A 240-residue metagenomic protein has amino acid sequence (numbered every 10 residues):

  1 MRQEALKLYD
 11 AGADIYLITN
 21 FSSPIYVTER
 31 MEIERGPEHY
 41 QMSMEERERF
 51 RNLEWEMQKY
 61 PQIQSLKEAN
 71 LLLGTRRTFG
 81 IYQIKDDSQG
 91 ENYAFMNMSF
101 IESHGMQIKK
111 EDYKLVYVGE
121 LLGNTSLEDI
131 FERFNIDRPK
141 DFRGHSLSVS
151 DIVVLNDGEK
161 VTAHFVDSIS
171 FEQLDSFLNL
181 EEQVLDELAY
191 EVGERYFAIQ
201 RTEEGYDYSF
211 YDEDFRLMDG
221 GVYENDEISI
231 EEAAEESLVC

Functional and structural regions predicted by a protein language model:
M1-R76: Intrinsic N-terminal pre-sequences and regulatory tails
A5, Y9-D14, R143-N156: Short coil-to-beta transition motif at edge beta-strands of beta-rich domains
I18-F21, S43, Y82-K85, V154-N156 (+1 more regions): Core beta-strand residues in small-molecule sensory/regulatory alpha/beta domains
F21, I25-R47, E181-E182, E187-A234: Acidic, low-complexity, intrinsically disordered interaction modules
Q58-L122: Extended boundary segments
K114-R138: Short, basic/aromatic beta-hairpin or loop at an interaction surface
S146-L178: Short, compact, well-ordered microdomains
A234-C240: Non-Sec secretion/translocation targeting segments of pathogen effectors
